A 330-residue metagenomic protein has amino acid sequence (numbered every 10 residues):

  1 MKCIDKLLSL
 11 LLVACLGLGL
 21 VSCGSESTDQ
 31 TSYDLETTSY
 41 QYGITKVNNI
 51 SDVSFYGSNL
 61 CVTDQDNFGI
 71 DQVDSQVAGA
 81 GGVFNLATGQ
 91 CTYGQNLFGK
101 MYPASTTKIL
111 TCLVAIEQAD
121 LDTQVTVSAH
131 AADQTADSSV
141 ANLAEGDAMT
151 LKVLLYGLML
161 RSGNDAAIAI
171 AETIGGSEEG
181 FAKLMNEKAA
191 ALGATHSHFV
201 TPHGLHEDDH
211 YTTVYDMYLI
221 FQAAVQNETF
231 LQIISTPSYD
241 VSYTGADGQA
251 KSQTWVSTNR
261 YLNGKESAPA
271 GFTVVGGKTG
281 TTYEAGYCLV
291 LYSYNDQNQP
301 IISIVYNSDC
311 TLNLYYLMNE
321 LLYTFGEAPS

Functional and structural regions predicted by a protein language model:
M1-L11: Bacterial N-terminal signal peptides that target proteins for export
I4-K6, L20-A78, L86-Y93, L97-K100 (+4 more regions): Structured C-terminal helix/loop/strand segments within mature extracytoplasmic catalytic/sensor domains
L11-G19: Bacterial N-terminal signal peptides
E26-Y215, A224-V225: Active-site-adjacent loops and short helices of periplasmic peptidoglycan-processing enzymes
I116-Q124, G175-H198, V214-G245, N263-A270 (+3 more regions): Bacterial peptidoglycan biogenesis and beta-lactam-recognition machinery
Y156, L160, I168, E172 (+5 more regions): Generic alpha-helical structural context detector
Q249-A250: Extended amphipathic alpha-helical segments with heptad-repeat/coiled-coil character used for oligomerization, fusion
